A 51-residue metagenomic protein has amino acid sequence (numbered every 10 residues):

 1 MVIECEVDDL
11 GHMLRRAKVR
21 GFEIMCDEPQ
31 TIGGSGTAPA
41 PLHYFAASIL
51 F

Functional and structural regions predicted by a protein language model:
M1-A47: Extended beta-strand/beta-hairpin segments
